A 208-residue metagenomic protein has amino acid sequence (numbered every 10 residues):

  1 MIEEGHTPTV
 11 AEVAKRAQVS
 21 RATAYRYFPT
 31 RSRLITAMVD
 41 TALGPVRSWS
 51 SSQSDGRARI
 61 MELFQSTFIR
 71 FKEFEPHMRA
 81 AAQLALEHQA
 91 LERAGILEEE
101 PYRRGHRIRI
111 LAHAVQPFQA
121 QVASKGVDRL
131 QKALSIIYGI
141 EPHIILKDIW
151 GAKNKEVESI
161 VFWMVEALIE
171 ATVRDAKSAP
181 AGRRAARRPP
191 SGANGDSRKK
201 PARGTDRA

Functional and structural regions predicted by a protein language model:
M1-P8, K15-R16, T36-S66: Amphipathic alpha-helical linker/stalk segments
A11-E12, A17, K155, S159 (+1 more regions): Ligand-binding pocket scaffold of soluble enzyme catalytic domains
Q18-F28: Short hydrophobic/aromatic patch on the recognition helix
T30-I35: Short amphipathic alpha-helical segment with a characteristic S/N-K-E followed by hydrophobic residues
A58-M78, E92: Amphipathic alpha-helical blocks and their helix-capping loop/short-beta junctions
E73, A80, A90-K132, Y138 (+1 more regions): Amphipathic alpha-helical packing segments from all-alpha helical-bundle domains
K125, R174-A208: Polybasic, lysine-enriched low-complexity intrinsically disordered terminal tails
Q131-A152, A167-K177: Amphipathic C-terminal alpha-helical segment
